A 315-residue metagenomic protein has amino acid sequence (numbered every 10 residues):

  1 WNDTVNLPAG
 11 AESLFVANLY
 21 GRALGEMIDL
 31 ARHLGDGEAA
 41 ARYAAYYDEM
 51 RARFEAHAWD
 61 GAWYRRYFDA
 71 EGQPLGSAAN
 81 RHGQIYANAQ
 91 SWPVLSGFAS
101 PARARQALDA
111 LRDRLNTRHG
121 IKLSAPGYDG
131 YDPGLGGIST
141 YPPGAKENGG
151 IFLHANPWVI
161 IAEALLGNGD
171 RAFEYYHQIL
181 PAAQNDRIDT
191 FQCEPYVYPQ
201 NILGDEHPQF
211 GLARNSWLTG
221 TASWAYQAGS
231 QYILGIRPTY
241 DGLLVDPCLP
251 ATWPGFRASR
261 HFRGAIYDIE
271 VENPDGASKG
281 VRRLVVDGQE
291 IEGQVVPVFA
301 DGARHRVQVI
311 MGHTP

Functional and structural regions predicted by a protein language model:
N2-A17, G72-S96, I138-N156, I161 (+2 more regions): Solvent-exposed loop and edge beta-strand segments that line ligand/cofactor-binding and catalytic clefts
F15, R22, W63-R65, V94-L95 (+5 more regions): Structured core elements
F15-N18, R22, A102, H154 (+2 more regions): Conserved active-site and cofactor/substrate-binding residues in soluble primary-metabolism enzymes
N18, A45, P157, Q227: Short alpha-helical basic/polar micro-motif
L19-G136, H177, P181-F210: Catalytic cores of carbohydrate-active enzymes
D113-T117, T140-N148, W158-P315: Non-catalytic C-terminal accessory modules of carbohydrate-active enzymes
